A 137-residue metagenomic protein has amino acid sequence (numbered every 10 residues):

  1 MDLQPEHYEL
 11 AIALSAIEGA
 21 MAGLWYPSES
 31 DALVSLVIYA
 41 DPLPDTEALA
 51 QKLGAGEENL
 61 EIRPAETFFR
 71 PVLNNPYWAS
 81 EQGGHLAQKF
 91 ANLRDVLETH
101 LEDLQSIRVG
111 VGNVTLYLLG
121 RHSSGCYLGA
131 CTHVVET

Functional and structural regions predicted by a protein language model:
M1-L86, A91, L97: N-terminal "domain-start" segment
V96-T137: Amphipathic alpha-helical binding modules
